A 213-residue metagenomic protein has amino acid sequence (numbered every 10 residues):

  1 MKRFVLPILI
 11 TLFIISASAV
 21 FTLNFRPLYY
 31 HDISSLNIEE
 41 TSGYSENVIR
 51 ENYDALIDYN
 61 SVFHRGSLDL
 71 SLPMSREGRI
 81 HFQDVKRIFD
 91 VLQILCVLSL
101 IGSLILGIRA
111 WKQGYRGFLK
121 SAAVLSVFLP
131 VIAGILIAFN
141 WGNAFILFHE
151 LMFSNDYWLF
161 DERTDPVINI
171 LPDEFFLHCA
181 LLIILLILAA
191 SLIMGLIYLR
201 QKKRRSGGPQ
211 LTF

Functional and structural regions predicted by a protein language model:
M1-Y29: Hydrophobic secretory-pathway targeting helix
F4, L100-F145, I193-F213: Juxtamembrane interface at the cytosolic side of transmembrane helices
L23-T41, H149: Alpha-helical transmembrane signal-anchor/signal-peptide segments
S34-N47, G66-R76, K120-F139: Hydrophobic alpha-helical transmembrane segments
S42-S61: Short extracytoplasmic
N60-L98, D173-I183: Individual transmembrane alpha-helix segments
F139-E162: Juxtamembrane non-transmembrane "cap" segments at the membrane-aqueous interface of multi-pass membrane proteins
L159-R205: Terminal transmembrane helical module of multi-pass membrane proteins
